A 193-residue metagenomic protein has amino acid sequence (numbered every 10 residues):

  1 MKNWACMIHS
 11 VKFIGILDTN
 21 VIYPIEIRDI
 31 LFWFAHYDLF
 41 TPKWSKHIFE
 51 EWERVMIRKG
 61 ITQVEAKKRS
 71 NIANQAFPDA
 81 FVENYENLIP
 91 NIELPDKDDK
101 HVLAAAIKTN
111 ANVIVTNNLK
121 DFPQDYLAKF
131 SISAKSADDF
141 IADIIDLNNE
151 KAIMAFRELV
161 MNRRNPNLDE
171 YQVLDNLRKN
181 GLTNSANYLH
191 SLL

Functional and structural regions predicted by a protein language model:
M1-D29: Metal-dependent nucleic-acid phosphoesterase active-site entry motif
V21-I22, P90-D98, K120-P123: Acidic, metal-coordinating catalytic cores used for nucleic-acid/nucleotide bond scission and strand-transfer chemistry
I25-K59: PIN/NYN-family metal-dependent endoribonuclease catalytic core
T41, F81, S131-S133: Conserved beta-strand segments of alpha/beta enzyme cores
E50, R54-F77, L147-A155, N162-R163: Extended, non-globular alpha-helical segments
P78-V113, L147-N149, T183-L193: Active-site neighborhoods of divalent-metal-dependent phosphate/nucleic-acid chemistry enzymes
D99-S133: Acidic, metal-binding active-site segment of PIN/NYN-like and related structure-specific nucleases
K120-L193: Acidic, PIN/NYN-like endoribonuclease modules and their adjacent C-terminal/linker elements
